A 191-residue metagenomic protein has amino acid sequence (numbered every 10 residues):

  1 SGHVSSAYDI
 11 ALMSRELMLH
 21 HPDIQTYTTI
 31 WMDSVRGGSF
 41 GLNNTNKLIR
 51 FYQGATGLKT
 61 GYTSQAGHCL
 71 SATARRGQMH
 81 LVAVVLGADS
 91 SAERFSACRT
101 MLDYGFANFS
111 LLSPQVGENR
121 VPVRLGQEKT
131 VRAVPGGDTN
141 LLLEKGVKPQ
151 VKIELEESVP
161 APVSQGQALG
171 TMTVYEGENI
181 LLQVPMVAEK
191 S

Functional and structural regions predicted by a protein language model:
G2-S191: Domain-terminus/edge residues, biased toward the C-terminal soluble/receptor-binding domains of extracytoplasmic
